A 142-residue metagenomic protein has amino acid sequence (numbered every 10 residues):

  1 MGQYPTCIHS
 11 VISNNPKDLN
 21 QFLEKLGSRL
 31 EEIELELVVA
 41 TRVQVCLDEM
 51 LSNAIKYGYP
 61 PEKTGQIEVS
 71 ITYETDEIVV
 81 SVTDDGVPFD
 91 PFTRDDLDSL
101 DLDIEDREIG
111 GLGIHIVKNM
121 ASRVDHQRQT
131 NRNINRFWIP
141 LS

Functional and structural regions predicted by a protein language model:
M1-V11, K118-S142: Flexible, glycine-/charge-rich segments associated with ATP-binding catalytic modules
Y4-L37: Helix-loop-beta hinge of the Bergerat
L26-D48, D106-E108: Conserved short strand/loop->alpha-helix "switch" segment adjacent to the catalytic nucleotide/phosphoryl-transfer site
A54-Y59: Short helix-loop "hinge" at the ATP-lid/N-box region of the Bergerat-fold HATPase_c
G65-T72: A conserved short beta-strand within the histidine kinase catalytic ATPase domain
T72-V80: Short beta-strand-loop-beta element adjacent to the nucleotide/active-site pocket used for signaling
S81-I109: Glycine-rich/acidic phosphate-handling loop/turn and adjacent ATP-lid/helix of nucleotide-binding kinase/ATPase domains
D106-A121: Glycine-rich phosphate-binding loop
